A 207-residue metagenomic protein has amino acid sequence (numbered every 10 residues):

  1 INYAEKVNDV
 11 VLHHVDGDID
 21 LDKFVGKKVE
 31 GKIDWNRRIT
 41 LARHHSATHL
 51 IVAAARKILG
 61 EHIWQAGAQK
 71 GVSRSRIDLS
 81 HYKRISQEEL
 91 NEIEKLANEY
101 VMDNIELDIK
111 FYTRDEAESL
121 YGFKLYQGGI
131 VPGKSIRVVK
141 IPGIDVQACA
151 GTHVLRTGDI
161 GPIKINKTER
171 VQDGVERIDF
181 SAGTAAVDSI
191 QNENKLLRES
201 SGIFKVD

Functional and structural regions predicted by a protein language model:
I1-D207: A glycine- and charged-residue-rich anion-binding loop/surface
